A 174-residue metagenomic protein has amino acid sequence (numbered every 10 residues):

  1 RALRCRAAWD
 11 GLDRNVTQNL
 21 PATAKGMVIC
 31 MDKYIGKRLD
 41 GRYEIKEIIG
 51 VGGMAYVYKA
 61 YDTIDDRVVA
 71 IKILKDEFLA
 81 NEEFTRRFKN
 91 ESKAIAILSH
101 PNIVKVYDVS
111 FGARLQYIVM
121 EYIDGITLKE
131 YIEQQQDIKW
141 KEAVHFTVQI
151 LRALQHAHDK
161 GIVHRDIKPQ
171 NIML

Functional and structural regions predicted by a protein language model:
K46-G52, V57: Protein kinase glycine-rich loop
G50, N90, S99-N102, L115: Flexible N-lobe loop architecture of eukaryotic-like protein kinase catalytic domains
Y61-V68: Conserved N-lobe loop of protein kinases adjacent to the ATP-binding glycine-rich P-loop
K75-I97: AlphaC helix of the eukaryotic protein kinase fold
V109: Activation-segment/catalytic-loop signature of the eukaryotic protein kinase fold
A113-T127, Y131: Conserved short submotifs of the Hanks-type protein kinase catalytic core that shape the nucleotide-binding pocket
F146-T147: Activation segment signature within eukaryotic-like protein kinase domains
I150-I162: Protein kinase catalytic-loop region centered on the HRD/HxD motif
